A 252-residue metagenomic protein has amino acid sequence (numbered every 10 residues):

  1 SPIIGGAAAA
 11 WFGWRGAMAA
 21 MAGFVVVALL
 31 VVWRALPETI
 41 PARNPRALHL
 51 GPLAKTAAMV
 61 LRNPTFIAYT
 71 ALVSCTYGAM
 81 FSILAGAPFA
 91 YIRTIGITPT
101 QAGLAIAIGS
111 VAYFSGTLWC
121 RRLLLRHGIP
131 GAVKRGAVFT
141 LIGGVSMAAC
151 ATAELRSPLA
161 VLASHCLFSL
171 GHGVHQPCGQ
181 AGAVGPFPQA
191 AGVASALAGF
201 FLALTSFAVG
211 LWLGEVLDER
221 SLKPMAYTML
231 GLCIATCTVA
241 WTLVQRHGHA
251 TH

Functional and structural regions predicted by a protein language model:
S1-L36, I40, L104: Helix-loop-helix hairpin linking two adjacent transmembrane segments in secondary transporters
I4-F12, Y91-I92, L123-L124, L213-S221: Interfacial helix-cap and linker-helix signal at transmembrane-aqueous boundaries of multi-pass secondary transporters
L30-L48, T242-H252: Helix-loop junctions on the cytosolic side of multi-pass membrane transporters, especially the intracellular loop
P37-T70: Juxtamembrane intracellular "pre-TM" segments in multi-pass secondary transporters
R62-M80, C166-L170: Pair of pore-lining "gating" transmembrane helices in MFS-fold secondary transporters
G116-G131, L217-D218: Helix-to-loop junctions at the C-terminal end of transmembrane segments in multipass secondary transporters
G131-C178: C-terminal transmembrane helical hairpin of 12-TM major facilitator-type secondary transporters
H172, Q180-S221, T228-M229: A late C-terminal transmembrane helix in Major Facilitator Superfamily
